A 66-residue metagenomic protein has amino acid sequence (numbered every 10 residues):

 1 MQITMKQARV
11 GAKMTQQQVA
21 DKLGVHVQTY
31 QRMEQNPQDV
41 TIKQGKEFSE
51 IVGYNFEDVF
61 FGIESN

Functional and structural regions predicted by a protein language model:
I3-K22: Short basic helix-loop element that most often maps to the first helix and adjoining turn of HTH DNA-binding modules
A8-K13, D39, E50, D58-N66: Short, charged recognition helix plus adjacent turn of helix-turn-helix-like nucleic-acid-binding domains
T15, H26-T29, N55: Short coil turns linking two alpha-helices in DNA-binding domains
Q16, E34, E57: Acidic-residue sensor for enzyme active/binding pockets
V25-D39: Recognition helix of helix-turn-helix/homeodomain-like DNA-binding domains that insert into the DNA major groove
R32, N36, E47, S65: Alpha-helical DNA-recognition elements
I42-G45: Long, hydrophobic alpha-helical segments
